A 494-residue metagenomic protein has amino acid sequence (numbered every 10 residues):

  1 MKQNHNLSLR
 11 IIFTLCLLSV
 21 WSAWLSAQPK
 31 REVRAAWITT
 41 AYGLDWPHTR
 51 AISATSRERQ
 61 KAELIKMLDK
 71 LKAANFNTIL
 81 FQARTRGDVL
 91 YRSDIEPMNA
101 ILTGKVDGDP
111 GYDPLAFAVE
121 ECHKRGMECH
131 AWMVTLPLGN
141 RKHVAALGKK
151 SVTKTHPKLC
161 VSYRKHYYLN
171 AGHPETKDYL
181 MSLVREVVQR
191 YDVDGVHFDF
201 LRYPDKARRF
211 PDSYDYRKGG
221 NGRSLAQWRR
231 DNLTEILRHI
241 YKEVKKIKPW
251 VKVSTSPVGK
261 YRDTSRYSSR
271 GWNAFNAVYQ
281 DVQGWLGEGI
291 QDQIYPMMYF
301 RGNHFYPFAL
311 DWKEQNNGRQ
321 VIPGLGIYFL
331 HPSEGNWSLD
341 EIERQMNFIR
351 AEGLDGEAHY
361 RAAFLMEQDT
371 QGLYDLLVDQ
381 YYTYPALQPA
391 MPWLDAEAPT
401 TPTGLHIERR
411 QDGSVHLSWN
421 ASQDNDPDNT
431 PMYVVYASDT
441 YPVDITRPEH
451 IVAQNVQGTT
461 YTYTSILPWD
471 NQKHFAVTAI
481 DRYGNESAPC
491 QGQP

Functional and structural regions predicted by a protein language model:
R31, T39-A62, A131, L136-R190 (+1 more regions): Active-site-adjacent "subsite" loops/lids of carbohydrate-active enzymes
I38-T40, V251-G271, F308-R344: Active-site clefts of carbohydrate-active enzymes
M67, F76-N77, R84, R125 (+2 more regions): Polysaccharide-binding and catalytic clefts of secreted carbohydrate-active enzymes
A74-P110: Aromatic-lined carbohydrate-binding/catalytic grooves of carbohydrate-active enzymes
V282-F305, R319-W393: Substrate-binding cleft of secreted/luminal carbohydrate-active enzymes
G372-D428, G484-P494: Pro/Thr/Ser/Gly-rich low-complexity, intrinsically disordered linker/stalk tracts
S422-P448, Q472: Solvent-exposed loop/turn segments flanking beta-strands in beta-repeat/beta-sandwich domains
Y463-E486: Beta-strand-rich modules
